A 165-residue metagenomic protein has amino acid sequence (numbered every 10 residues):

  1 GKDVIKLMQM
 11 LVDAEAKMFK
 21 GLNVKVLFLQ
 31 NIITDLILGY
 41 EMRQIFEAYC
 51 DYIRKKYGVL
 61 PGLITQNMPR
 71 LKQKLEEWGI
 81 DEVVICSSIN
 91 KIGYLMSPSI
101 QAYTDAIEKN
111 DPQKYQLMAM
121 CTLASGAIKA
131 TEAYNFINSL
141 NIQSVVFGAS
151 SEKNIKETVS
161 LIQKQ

Functional and structural regions predicted by a protein language model:
G1-D13: Glycine-rich anion/phosphate-binding loops
M10, A16-K25, I32-Q165: Beta/alpha (TIM)-barrel catalytic core signal, keyed to glycine-rich beta->alpha loops juxtaposed to Asp/Glu that bind
